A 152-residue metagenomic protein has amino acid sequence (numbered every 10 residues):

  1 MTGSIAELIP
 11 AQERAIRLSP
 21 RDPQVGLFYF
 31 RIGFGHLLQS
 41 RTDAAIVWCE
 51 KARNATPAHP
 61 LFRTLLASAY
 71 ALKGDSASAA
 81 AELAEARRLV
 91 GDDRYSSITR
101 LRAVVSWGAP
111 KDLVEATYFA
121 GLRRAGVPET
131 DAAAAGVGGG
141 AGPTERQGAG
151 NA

Functional and structural regions predicted by a protein language model:
M1-A152: Alpha-helical protein-protein interaction modules
